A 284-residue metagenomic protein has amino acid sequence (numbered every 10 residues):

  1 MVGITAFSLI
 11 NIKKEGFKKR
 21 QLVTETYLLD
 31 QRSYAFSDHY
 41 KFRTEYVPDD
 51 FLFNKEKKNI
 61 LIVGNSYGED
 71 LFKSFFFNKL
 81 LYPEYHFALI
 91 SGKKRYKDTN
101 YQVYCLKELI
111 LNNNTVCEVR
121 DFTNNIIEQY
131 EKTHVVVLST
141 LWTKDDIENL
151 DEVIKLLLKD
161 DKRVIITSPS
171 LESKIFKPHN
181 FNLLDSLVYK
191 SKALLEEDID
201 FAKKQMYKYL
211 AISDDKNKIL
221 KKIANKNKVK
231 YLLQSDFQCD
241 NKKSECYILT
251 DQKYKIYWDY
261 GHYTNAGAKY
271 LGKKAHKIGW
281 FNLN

Functional and structural regions predicted by a protein language model:
M1-N284: Extracellular/periplasmic envelope-modification machinery, especially enzymes that add or remove acyl/ester groups on
